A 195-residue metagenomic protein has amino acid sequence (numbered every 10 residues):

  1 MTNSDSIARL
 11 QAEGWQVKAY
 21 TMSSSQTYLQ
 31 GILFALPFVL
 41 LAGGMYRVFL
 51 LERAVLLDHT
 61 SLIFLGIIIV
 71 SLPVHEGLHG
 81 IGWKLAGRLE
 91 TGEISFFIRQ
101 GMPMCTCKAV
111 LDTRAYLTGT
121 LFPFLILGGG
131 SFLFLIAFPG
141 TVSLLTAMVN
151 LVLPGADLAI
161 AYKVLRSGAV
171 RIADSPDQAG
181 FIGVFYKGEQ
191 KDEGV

Functional and structural regions predicted by a protein language model:
M1-L50, I98-Y186: Metalloprotease/metallohydrolase-associated module, dominated by Zn2+-dependent proteases
L56-L72, Y116: Short pre-active-site segment immediately N-terminal to the catalytic Zn-binding motif
I67-E76, V149-D157: Alpha-helical transmembrane segments of multi-pass membrane proteins
S71-K84, P123: Active-site recognition of the HExxH zinc-binding catalytic motif
I81-S95, L165: Membrane-water interface of transmembrane alpha-helices
Q190-V195: Short, charged juxtamembrane terminal tails flanking transmembrane helices
